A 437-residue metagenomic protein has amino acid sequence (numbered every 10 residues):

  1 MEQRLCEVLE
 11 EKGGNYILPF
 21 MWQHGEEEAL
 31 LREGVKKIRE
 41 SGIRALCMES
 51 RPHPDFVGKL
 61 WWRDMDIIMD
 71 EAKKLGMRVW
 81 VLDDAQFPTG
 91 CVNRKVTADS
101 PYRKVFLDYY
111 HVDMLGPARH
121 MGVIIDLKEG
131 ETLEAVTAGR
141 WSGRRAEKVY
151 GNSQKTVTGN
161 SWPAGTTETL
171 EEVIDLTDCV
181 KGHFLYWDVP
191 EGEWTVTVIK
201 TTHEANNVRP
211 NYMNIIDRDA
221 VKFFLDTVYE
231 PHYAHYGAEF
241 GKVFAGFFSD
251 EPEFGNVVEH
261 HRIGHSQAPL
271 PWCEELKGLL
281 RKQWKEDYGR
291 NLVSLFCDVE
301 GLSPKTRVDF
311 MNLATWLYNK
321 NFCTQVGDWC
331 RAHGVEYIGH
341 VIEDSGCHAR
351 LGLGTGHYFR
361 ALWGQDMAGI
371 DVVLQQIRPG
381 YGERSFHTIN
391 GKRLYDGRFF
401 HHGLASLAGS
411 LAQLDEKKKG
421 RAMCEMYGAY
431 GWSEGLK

Functional and structural regions predicted by a protein language model:
M1-E11, Y16, L31-S41, G58-V308 (+1 more regions): Mature extracytoplasmic enzyme cores
I17-M21, L46-M48, V79-L82, A245 (+4 more regions): Hydrophobic faces of well-ordered beta-strands that scaffold small-molecule active sites in alpha/beta enzyme cores
W22-H24, E49-W62, M311-L317, E343-H348 (+1 more regions): Conserved short loop/turn motifs at secondary-structure junctions
Q23-I38, F224-Y236, R350-R360, G435-K437: Short, acidic/polar
A29-R51, I67-E71, R78, W329 (+3 more regions): Catalytic domains of carbohydrate-active enzymes, especially glycoside hydrolases
D66-K73, G327, R331, Q413-E416: Anion (oxyanion) recognition and catalysis
P88-N93, Q325, H333-K437: Hydrophobic targeting/anchoring helices
Y229-K242, L313-V341: Conserved, well-ordered alpha-helix/loop/beta-strand core segments that scaffold catalytic motifs
